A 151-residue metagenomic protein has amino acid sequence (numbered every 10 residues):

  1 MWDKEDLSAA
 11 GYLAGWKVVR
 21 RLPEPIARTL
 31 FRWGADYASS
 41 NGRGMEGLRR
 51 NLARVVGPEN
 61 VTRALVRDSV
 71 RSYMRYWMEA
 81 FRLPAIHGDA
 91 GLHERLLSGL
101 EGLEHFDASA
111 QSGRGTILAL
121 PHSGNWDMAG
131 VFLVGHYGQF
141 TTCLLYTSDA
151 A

Functional and structural regions predicted by a protein language model:
M1-L120: Membrane-anchoring hydrophobic helices of lipid-metabolizing enzymes
L118, T141-T142: Short hydrophobic beta-strand segments
P121, L145: Cofactor-binding loop segments of dinucleotide-utilizing enzymes, especially the Rossmann-like FAD- and NAD(P)+-binding
H122-W126: Gly/Ser/Thr-rich loops at beta-strand to alpha-helix junctions that form or flank small-molecule/cofactor-binding
M128-F132: A short secondary-structure junction signal
V134-F140: A short alpha->loop->secondary-structure connector
Y146-A151: Conserved small/polar residues in nucleotide/adenosyl-binding loops
